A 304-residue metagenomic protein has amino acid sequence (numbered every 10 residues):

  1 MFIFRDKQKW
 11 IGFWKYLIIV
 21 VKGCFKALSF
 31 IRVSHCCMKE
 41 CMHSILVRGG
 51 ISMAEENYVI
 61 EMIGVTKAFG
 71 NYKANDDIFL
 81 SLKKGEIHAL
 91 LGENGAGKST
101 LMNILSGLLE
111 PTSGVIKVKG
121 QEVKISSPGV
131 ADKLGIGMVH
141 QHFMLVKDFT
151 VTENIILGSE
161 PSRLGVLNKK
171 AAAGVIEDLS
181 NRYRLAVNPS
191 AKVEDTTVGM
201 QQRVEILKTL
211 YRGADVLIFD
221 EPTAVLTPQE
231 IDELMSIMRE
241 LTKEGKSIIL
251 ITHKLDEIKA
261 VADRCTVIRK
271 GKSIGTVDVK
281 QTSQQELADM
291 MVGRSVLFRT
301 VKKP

Functional and structural regions predicted by a protein language model:
I19-V20: Compositionally biased low-complexity segments, especially N-terminal hydrophobic helices that form the hydrophobic
H35-S52: Short, Lys/Arg-enriched N-terminal segments with co-localized hydrophobic residues within the first ~10-30 amino acids
G49-G50, A54-P304: Glycine-rich phosphate-binding loops of nucleotide-dependent enzymes
